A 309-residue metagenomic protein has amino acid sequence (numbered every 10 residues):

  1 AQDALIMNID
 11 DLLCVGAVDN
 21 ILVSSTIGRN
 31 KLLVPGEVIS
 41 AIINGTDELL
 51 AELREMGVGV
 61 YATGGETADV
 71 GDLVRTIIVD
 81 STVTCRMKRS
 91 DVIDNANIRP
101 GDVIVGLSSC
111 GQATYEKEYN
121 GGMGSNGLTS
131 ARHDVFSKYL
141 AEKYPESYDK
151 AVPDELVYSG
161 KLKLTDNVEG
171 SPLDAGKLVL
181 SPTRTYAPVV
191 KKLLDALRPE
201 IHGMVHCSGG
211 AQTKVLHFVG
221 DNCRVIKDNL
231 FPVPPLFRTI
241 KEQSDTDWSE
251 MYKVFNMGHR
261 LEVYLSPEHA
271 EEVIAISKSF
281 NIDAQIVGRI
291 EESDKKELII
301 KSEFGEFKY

Functional and structural regions predicted by a protein language model:
A1-Y309: Helix-biased detector of long, well-ordered alpha-helical tracts
